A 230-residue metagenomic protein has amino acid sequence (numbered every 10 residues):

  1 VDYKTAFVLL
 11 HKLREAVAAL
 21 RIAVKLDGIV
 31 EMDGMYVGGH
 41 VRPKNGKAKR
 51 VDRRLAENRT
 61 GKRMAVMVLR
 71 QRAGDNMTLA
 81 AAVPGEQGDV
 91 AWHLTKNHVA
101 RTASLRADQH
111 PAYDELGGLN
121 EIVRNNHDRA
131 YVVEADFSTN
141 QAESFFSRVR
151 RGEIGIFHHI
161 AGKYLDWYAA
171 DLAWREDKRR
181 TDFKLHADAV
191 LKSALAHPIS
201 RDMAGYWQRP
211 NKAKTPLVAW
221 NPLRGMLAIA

Functional and structural regions predicted by a protein language model:
V1-A230: Residue-level recognition of single "structural anchor" positions that define or cap local secondary structure
